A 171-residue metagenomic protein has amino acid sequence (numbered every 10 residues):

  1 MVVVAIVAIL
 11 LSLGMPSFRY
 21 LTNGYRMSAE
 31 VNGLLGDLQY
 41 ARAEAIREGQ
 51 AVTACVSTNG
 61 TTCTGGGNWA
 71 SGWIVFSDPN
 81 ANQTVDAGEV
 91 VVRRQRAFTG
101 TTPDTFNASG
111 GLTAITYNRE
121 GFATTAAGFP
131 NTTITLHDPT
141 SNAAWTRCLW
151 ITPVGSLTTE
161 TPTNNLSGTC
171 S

Functional and structural regions predicted by a protein language model:
M1-A5: N-terminal signal-anchor/signal peptide hydrophobic helix marking the start of the first transmembrane segment
I9, L13-A43, R47, A51-S171: N-terminal helix-rich module
